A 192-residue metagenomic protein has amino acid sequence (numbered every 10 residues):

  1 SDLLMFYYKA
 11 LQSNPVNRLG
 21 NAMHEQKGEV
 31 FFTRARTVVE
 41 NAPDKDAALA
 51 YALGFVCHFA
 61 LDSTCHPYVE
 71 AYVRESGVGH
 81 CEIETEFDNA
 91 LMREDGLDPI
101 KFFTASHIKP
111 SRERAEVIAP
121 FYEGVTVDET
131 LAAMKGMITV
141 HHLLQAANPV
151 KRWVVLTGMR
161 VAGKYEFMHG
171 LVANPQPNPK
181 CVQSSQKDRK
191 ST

Functional and structural regions predicted by a protein language model:
S1-K190: N-terminal leader/auxiliary helical segments
